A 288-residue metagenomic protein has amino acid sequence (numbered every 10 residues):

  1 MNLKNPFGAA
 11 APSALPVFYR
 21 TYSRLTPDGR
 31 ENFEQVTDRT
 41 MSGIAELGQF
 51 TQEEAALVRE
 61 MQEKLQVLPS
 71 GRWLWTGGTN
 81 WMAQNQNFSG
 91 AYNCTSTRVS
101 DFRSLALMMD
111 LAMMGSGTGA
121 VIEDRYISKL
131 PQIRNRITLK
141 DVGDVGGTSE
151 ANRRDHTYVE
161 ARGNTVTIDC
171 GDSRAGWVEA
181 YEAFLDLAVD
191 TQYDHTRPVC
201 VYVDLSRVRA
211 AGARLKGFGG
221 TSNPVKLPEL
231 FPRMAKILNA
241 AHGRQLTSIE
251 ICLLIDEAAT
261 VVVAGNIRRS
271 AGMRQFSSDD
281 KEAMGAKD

Functional and structural regions predicted by a protein language model:
M1-D288: Extended catalytic cores of very large enzyme megasubunits
